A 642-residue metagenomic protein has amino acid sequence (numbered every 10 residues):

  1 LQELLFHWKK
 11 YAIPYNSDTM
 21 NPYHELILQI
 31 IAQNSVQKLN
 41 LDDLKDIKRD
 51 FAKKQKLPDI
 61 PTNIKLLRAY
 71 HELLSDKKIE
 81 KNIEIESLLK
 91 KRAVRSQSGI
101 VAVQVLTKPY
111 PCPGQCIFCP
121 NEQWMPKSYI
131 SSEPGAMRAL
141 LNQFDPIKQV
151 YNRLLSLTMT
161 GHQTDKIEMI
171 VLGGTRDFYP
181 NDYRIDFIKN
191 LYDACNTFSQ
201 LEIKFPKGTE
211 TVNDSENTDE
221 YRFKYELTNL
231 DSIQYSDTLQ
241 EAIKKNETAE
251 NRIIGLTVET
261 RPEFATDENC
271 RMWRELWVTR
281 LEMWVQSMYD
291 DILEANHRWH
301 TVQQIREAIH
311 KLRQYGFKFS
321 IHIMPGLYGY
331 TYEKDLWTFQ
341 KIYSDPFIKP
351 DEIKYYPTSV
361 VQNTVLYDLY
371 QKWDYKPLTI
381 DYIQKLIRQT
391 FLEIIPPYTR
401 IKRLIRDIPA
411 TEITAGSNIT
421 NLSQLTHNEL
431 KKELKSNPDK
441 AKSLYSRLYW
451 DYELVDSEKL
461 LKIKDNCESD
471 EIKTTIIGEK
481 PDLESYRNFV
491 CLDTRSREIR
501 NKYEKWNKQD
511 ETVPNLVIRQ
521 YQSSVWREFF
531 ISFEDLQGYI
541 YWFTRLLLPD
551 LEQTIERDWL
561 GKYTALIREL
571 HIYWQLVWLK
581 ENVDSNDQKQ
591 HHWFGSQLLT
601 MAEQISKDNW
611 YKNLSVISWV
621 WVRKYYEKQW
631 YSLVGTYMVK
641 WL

Functional and structural regions predicted by a protein language model:
E3-Q149, R153-D231: Flexible, acidic/Gly-rich N-terminal and inter-domain linker regions that tether and position cofactor-handling modules
S132-Q149, M169-Y192, K204-S320, M324-K385: Conserved non-cysteine loop/helix-boundary elements of the Radical SAM core domain that shape
A295, P325-E333, K349-L378, P397-H427 (+3 more regions): Flexible glycine/acidic-rich beta-alpha junction loops that bind and position SAM and/or redox cofactors in anaerobic
I518-Q575: A conserved beta-strand-loop-helix scaffold within acyl/acetyltransferase catalytic domains
V583-I605: Conserved acetyl-CoA-binding loop-helix of GNAT-fold acetyltransferases
I605-S618: Conserved GNAT acetyl-CoA-binding A-motif
S618-Y637: Conserved active-site alpha-helix within GNAT-family acetyltransferase domains
